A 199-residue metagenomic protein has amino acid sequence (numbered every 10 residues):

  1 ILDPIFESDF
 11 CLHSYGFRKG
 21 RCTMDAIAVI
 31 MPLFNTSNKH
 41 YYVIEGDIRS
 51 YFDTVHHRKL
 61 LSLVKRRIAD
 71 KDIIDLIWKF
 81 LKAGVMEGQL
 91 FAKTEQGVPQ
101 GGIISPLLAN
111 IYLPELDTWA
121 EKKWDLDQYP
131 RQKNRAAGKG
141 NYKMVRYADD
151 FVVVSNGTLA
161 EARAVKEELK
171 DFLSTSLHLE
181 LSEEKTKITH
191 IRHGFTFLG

Functional and structural regions predicted by a protein language model:
I1-P4: Accessory, often N-terminal, substrate/partner-engagement and coupling regions that sit outside the core NTP/cofactor
D9-R21, D25-G194: Conserved polymerase palm-domain catalytic core
